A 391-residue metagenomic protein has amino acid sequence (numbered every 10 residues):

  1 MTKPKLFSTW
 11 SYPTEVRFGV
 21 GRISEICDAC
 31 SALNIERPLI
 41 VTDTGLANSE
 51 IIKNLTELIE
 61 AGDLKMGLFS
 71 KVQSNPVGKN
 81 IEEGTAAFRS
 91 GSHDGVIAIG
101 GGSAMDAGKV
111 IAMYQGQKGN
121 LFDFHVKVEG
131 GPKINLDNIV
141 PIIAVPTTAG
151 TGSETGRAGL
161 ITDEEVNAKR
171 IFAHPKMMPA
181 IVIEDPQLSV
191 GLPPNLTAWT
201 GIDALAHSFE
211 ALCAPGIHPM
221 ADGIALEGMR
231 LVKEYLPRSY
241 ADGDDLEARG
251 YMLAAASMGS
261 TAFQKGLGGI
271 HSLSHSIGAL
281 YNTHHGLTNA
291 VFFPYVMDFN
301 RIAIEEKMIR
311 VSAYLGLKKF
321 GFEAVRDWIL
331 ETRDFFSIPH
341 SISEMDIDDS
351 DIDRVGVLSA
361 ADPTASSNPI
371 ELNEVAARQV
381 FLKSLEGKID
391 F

Functional and structural regions predicted by a protein language model:
M1-F69, I389-F391: An N-terminal, well-structured beta->alpha segment
A47-F122, P237-R249: N-terminal small/polar loop signature for handling phosphorylated ligands or for N-terminal nucleophile
K79-P186: Glycine/threonine-rich beta-strand-loop-alpha-helix active-site module that forms ligand/phosphate-binding
G150, M258-N289, D362-S367: Glycine-rich phosphate/pyrophosphate-binding beta-alpha loops
T155-K265, V375: Carboxylate- and glycine-rich phosphate/diphosphate-binding segment that chelates Mg2+/Mn2+
L280-D351, D390: Gly/Pro-rich interdomain helix-loop hinge
D351-F391: Short, amphipathic C-terminal "tail helix"
